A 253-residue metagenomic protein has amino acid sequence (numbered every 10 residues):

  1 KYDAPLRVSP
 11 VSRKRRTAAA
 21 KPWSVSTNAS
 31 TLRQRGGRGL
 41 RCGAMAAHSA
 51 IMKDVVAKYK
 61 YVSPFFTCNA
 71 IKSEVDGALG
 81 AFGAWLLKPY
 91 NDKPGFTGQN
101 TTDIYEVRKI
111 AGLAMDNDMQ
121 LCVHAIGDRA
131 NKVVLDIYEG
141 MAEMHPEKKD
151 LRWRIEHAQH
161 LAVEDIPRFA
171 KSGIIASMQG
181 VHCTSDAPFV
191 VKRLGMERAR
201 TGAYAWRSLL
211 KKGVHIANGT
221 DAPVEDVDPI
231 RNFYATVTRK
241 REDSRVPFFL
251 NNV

Functional and structural regions predicted by a protein language model:
K1, V11-S12, V133-V134: Metal-associated gating/positioning segment near the N- to mid-region
Y2-L6, P10, H215: Short acidic/polar active-site loop segments enriched in Thr and Asp
R7-V8, Q34, A142: Hydrophobic/aromatic-lined pockets within catalytic cores
V8, R13, K72, E156 (+1 more regions): Conserved beta-strand positions in the central sheet of alpha/beta enzyme cores
A19, S24-K132, R168-I175, V181 (+1 more regions): Metal-coordinating catalytic core of metallo-dependent amide/deamination hydrolases
A111-C122, R129-W153, H157-A158, V163-P167 (+1 more regions): His/Asp/Glu-enriched, well-ordered alpha-helical/loop segment that forms or immediately abuts the divalent-metal
